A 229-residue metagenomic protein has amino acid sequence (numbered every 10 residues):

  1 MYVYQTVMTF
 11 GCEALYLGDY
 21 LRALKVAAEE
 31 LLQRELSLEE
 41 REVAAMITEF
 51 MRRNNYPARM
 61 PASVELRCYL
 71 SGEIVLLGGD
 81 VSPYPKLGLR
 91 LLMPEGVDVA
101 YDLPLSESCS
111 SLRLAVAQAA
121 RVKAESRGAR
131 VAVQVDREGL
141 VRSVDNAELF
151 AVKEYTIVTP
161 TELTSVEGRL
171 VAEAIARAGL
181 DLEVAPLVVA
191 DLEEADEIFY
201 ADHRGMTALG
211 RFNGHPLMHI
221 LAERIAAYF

Functional and structural regions predicted by a protein language model:
M1-E49, Y69-F229: Helix-start/capping segments and mature chain N-termini
M51-E73: Long amphipathic N-terminal alpha/beta scaffold segment
